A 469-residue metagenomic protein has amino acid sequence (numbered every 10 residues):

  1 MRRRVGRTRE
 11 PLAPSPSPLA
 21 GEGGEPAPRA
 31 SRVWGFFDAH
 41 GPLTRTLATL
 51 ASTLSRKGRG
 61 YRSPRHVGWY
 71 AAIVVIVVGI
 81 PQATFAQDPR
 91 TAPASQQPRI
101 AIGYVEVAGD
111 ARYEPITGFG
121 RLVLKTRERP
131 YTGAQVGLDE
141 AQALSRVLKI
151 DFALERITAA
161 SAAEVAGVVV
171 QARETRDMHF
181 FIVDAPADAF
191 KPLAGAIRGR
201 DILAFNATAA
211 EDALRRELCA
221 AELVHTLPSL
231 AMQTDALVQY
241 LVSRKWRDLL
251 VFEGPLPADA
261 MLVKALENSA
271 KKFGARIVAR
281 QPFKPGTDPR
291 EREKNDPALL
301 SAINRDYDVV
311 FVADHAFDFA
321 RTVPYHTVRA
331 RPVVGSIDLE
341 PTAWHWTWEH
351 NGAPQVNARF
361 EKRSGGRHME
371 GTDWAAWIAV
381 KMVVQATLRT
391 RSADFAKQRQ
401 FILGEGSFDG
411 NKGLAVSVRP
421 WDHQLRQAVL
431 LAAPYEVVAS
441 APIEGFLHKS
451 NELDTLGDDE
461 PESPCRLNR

Functional and structural regions predicted by a protein language model:
M1-R3, G21-E25, G58-G60: Glycine-biased, low-complexity coil/linker segments
R2-E10: Extreme N-terminal basic, low-complexity initiation segments that serve as generic localization/processing leaders
A39-G41, V67: Short hydrophobic alpha-helical segments enriched in small aliphatic residues
Y70-P81: Bacterial N-terminal signal peptides
F85-R469: Extracytosolic ligand-binding ectodomains
